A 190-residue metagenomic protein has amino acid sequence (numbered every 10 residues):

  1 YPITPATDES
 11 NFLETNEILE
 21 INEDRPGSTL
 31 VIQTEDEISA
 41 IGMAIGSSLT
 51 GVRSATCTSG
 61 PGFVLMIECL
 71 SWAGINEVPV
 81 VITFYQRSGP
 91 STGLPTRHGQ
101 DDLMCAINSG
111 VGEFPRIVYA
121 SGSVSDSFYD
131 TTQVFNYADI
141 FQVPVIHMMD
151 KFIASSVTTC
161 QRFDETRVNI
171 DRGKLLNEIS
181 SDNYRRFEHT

Functional and structural regions predicted by a protein language model:
Y1, D130-T190: Flexible, low-complexity linker and terminal segments
Y1-A106, Y119-A138: Thiamine diphosphate
S109-G112: Short, flexible turn/loop "capping" segments at secondary-structure junctions
P115: Class I SAM-dependent methyltransferase SAM-binding "motif I" and its flanking Rossmann-like core
